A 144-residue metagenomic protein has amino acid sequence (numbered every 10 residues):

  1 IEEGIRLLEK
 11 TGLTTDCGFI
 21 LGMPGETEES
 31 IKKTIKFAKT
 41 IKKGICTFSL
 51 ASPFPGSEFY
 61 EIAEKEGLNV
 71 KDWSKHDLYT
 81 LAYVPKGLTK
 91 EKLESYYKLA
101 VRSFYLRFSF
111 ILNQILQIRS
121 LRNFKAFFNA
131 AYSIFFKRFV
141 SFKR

Functional and structural regions predicted by a protein language model:
I1-R122: A structural motif corresponding to the C-terminal lobe/cap of the Radical SAM core domain
A126-R144: Short linear elements at protein peripheries
